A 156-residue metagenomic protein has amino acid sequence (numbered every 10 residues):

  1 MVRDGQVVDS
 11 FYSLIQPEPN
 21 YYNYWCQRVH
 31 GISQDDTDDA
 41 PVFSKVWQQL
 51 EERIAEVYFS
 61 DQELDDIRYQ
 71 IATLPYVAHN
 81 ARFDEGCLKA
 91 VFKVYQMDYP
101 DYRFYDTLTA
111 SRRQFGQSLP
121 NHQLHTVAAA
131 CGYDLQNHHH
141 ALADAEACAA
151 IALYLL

Functional and structural regions predicted by a protein language model:
M1-K89, D101, N121, H125 (+1 more regions): Conserved non-catalytic scaffold segment of RNase H-like nuclease domains
F83, H140-L153: Acidic, divalent-metal-coordinating active-site segment for phosphoryl/phosphodiester hydrolysis, typified by short
F92: Conserved hydrophobic residues forming the short capping helix/wall of the S-adenosyl-L-methionine
D98-Y105: Short hydrophobic/aromatic-enriched beta-strand-loop microsegments
Y105-N121: Short alpha-helix plus adjacent loop in nuclease-associated cores
A128-A130, A149-L156: Acidic two-metal-ion nuclease catalytic site recognized across multiple nuclease folds, prominently DnaQ/RNase D-T
